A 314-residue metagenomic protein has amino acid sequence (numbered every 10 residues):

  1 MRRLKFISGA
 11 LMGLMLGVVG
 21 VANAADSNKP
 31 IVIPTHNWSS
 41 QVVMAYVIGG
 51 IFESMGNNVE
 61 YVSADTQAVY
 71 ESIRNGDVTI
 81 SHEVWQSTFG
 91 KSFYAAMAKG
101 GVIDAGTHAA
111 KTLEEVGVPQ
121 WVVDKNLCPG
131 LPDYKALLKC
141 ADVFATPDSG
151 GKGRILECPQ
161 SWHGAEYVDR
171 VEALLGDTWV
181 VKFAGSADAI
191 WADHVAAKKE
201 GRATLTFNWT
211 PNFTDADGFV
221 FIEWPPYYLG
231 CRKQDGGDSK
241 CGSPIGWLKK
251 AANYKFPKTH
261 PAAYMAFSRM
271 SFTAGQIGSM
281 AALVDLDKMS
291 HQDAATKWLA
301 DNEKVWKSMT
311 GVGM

Functional and structural regions predicted by a protein language model:
G9-V19: Bacterial N-terminal signal peptides
D26-S40, N57-V62, K152-L156, F267: Short, well-ordered beta-strand elements
A45, V62-G100, D193, T214-G218: Pocket-flanking alpha-helical
I48-G56, K139-V180: Ligand-binding cleft/hinge of the Venus flytrap
V78-H82, L156-K233: Ligand-binding pocket segment of bilobal, Venus flytrap-like solute-binding proteins
G101-E157: A conserved helix-loop-strand patch within extracytoplasmic ligand-binding domains of the periplasmic binding
E114-N126, G246-T259, A282-L283: A bilobed periplasmic-binding-protein/Venus flytrap-type ligand-binding module shared by bacterial periplasmic
Y264-M314: C-terminal functional modules
